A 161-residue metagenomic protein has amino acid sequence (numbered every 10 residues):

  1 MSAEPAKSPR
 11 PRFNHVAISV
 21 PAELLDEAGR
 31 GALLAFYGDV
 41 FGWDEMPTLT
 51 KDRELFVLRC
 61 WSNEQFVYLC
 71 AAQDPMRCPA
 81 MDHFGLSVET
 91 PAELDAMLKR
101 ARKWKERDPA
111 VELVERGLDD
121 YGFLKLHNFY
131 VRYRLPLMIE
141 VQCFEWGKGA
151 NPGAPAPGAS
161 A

Functional and structural regions predicted by a protein language model:
S2-H15, W104-A161: Vicinal oxygen chelate
N14-D26, M76-R102, H127-R132: Vicinal oxygen chelate
I18-F66: Core segments of cupin and vicinal oxygen chelate
A22, Q73, T90, L135 (+1 more regions): Short, flexible active-site-adjacent loop segments at beta-strand->alpha-helix junctions, enriched in small/polar
L25-E27, V67, E93-D95, E140 (+1 more regions): Intrinsically disordered, low-complexity acidic/polar segments
D39-V40, R100-W104: Generic non-transmembrane alpha-helical segments
M46, T50-E93, A154-G158: A short, hydrophobic/aromatic-rich structural module that often spans a beta strand with its adjoining loop
